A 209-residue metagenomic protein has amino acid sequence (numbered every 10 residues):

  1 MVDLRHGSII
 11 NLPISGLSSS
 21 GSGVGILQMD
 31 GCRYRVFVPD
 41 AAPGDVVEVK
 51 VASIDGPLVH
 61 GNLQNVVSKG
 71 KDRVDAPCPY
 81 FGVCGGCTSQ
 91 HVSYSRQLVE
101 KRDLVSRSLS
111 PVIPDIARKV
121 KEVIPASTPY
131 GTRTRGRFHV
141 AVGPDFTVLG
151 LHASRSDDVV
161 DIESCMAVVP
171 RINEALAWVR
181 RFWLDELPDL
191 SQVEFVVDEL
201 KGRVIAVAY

Functional and structural regions predicted by a protein language model:
M1-Y209: Accessory RNA-recognition modules of RNA-modification enzymes
